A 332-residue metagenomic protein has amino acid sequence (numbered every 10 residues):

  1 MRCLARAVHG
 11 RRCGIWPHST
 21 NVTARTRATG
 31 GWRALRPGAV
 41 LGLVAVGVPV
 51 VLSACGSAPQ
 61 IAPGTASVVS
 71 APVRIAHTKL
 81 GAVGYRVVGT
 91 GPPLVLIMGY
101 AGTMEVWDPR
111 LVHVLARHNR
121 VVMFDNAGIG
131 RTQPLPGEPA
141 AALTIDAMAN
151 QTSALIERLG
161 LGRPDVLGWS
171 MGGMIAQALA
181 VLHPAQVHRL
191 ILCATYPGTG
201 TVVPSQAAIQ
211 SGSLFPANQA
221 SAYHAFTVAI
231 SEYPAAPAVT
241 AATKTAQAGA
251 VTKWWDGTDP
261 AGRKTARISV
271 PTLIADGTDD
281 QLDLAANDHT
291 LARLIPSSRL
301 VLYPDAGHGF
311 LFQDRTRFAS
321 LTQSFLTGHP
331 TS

Functional and structural regions predicted by a protein language model:
G81-P134: Conserved HGGG/HGGXW glycine-rich cap/lid loop of the alpha/beta-hydrolase fold
M123, G128-D165: Active-site loop/oxyanion-hole signature of alpha/beta-hydrolase fold enzymes
G168-G172, A176: Gly/Ala-rich beta-loop-alpha elbow adjacent to hydrolase catalytic centers
Q177, V181-L182, H188-N218: Flexible "cap/lid" loop of the alpha/beta hydrolase fold
A236-A261: Hydrophobic, aromatic-rich cap/lid helix
I268, I274-D276: Short beta-strand/loop motif that positions the catalytic acidic residue of the alpha/beta-hydrolase fold
Q281-N287: Conserved alpha/beta-hydrolase "acid-adjacent" motif
S298-S332: Catalytic active-site module of serine/aspartate enzymes centered on a nucleophile-bearing elbow/loop
